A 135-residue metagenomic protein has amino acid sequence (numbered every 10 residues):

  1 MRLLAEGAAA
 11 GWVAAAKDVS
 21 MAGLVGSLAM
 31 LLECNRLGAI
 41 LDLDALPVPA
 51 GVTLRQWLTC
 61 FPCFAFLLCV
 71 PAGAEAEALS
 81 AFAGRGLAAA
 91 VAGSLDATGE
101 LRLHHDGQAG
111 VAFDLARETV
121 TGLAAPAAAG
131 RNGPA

Functional and structural regions predicted by a protein language model:
M1-C63: Active-site-proximal betaalpha loop/short-helix elements that scaffold phosphoryl/nucleotidyl transfer chemistry
A14, A76-S80: Alpha/propeptide regions of enzymes that mature by internal proteolysis
V19-M21, D44-L46, G73, S94-E100: Short, ordered loop/turn segments at secondary-structure junctions
V25, P49-V52, E77-A78, T98-L103 (+1 more regions): Short active-site-adjacent structural elements
C69-A76: Helix N-cap motif at beta-to-alpha junctions
G84-A135: Acidic, Ser/Thr/Pro-rich beta/coil linker or hinge segments at domain junctions
